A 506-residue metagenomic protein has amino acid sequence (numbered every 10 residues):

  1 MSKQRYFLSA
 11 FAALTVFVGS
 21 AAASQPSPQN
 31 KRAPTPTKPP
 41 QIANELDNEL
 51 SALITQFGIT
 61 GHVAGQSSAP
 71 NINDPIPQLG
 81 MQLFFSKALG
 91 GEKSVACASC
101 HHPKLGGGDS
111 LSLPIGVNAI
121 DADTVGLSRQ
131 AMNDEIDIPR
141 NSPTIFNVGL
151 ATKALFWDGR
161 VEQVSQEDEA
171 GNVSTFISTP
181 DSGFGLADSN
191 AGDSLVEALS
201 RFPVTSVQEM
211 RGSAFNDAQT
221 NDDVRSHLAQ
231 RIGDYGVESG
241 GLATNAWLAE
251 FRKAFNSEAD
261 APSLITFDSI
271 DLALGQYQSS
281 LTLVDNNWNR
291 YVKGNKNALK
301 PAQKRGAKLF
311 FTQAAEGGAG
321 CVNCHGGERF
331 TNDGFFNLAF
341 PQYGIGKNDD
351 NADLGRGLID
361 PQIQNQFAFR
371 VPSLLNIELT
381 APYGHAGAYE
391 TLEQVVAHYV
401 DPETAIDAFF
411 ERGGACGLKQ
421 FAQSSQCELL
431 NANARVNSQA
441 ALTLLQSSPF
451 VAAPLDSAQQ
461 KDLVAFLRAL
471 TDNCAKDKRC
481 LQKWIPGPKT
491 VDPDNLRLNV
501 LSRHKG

Functional and structural regions predicted by a protein language model:
K3, F7, A22-G506: Periplasmic c-type cytochrome electron-transfer domains
S9-V18: Bacterial N-terminal signal peptides
